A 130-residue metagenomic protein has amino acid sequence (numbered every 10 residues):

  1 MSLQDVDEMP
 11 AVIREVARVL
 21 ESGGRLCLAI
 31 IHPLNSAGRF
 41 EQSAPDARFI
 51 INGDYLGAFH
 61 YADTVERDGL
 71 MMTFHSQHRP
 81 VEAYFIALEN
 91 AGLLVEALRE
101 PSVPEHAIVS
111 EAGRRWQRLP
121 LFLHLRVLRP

Functional and structural regions predicted by a protein language model:
M1-P10: A short SAM/SAH-binding and catalytic strip from SAM-dependent methyltransferases
E8-M9, A37-R39, A107: Short glycine-/acidic-enriched loop or helix-start segments at secondary-structure transitions that form or flank
P10-R25: A short glycine-rich, Lys/Arg-flanked "PGG" loop and its adjoining helix->strand segment in the class I
R25-T64: Conserved class I S-adenosyl-L-methionine
I30-E41, D68-A83: Acceptor-substrate binding/catalytic loop of class I
A62-T64, F74-L98: Short alpha-helix
T64-R67, P101-R118: Class I S-adenosyl-L-methionine
A91-L93, S110-P130: Core SAM-dependent methyltransferase catalytic element
